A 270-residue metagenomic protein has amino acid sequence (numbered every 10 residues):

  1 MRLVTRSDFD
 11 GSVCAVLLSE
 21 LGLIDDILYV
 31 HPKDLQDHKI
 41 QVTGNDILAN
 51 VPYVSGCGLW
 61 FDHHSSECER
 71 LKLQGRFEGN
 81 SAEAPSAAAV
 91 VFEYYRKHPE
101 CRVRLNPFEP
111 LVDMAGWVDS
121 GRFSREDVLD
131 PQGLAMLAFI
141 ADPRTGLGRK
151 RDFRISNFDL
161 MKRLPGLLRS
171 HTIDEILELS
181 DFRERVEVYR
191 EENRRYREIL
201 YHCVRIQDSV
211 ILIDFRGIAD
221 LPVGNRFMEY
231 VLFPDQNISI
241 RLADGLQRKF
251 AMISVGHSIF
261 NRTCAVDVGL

Functional and structural regions predicted by a protein language model:
M1-T145, R205-Q207, G217, V223-M228 (+3 more regions): Replace "Mg2+/Mn2+-dependent" with "divalent metal-dependent
V118-S209: Hydrophobic, aromatic-enriched interface-forming segments
L212-R216: Negatively charged, low-complexity tracts enriched in Asp/Glu with abundant Ser/Thr
